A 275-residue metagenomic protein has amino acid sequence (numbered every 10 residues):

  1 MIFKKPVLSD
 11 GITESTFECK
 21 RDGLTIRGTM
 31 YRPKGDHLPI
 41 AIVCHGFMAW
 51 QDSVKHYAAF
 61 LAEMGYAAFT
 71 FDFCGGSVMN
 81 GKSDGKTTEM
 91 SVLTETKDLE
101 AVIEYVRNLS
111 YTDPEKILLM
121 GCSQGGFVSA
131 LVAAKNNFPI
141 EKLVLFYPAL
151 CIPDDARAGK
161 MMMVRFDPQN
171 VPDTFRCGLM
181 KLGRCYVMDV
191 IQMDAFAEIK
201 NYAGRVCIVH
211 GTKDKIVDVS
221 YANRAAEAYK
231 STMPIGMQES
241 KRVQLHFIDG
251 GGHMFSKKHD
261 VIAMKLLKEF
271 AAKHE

Functional and structural regions predicted by a protein language model:
M1-G35: N-terminal cap/lid segment of alpha/beta-hydrolase-fold proteins
F47-F60, S220: The serine-hydrolase catalytic nucleophile loop
M48, S77-D113: Catalytic nucleophile-loop/oxyanion-hole region of alpha/beta-hydrolase and closely related hydrolase-like folds
A58-K82: Conserved alpha/beta-hydrolase
K135-L182: Hydrolase active-site cap/lid region
Y202, I208-H210, D214: Short beta-strand/loop motif that positions the catalytic acidic residue of the alpha/beta-hydrolase fold
G204, D218-S231, D260: Short alpha-helix in the alpha/beta-hydrolase fold that links the catalytic acid
G251-I262: Catalytic histidine-centered segment of alpha/beta-hydrolase-like enzymes
